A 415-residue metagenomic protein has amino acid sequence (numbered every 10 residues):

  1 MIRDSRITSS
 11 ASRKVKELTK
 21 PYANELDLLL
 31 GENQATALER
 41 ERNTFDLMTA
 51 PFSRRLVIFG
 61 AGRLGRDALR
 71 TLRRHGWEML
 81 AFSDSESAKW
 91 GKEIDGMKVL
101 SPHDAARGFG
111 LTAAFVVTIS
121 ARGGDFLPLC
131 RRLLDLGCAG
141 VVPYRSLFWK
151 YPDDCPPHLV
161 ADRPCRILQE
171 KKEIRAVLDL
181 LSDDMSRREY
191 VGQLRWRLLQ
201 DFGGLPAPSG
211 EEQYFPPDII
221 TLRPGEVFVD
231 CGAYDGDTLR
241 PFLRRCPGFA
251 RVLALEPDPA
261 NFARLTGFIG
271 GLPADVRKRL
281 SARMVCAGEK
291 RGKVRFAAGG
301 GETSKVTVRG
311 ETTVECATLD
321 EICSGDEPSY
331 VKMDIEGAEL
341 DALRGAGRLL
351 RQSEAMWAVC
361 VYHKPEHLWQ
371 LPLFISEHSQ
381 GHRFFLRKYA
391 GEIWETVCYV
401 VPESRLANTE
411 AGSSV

Functional and structural regions predicted by a protein language model:
I2-L80, S85-V415: Phosphate/nucleotide-binding beta-alpha loop and adjacent structural elements of enzyme active sites
